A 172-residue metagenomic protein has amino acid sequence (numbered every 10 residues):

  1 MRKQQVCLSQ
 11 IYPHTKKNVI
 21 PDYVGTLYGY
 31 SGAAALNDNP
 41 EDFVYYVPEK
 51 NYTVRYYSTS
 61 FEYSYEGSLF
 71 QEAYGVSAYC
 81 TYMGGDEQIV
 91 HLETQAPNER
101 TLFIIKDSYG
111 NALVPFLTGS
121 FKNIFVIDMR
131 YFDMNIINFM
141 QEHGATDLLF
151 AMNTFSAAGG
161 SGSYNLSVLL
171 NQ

Functional and structural regions predicted by a protein language model:
M1-Q172: Extracellular glycan-modifying ectodomains
